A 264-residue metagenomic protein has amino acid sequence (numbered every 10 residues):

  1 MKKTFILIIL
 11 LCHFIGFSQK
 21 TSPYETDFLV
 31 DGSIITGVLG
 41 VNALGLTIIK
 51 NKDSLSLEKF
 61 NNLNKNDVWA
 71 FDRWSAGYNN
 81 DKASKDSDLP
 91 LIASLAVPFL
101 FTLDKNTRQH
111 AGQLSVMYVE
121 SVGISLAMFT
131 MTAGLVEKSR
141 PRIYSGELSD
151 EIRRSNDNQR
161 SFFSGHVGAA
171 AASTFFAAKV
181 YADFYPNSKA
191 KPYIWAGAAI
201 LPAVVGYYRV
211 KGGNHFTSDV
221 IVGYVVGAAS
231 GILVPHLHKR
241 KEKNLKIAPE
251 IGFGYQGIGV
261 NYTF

Functional and structural regions predicted by a protein language model:
K2-I34, L44-N51, D86, Q113 (+1 more regions): Replace "edges of transmembrane helices
N51-K65: Interfacial/capping segments of alpha-helical transmembrane domains
N64-V68, D72, Y144-E151: Cytosolic, membrane-interface loops and tails of multi-pass inner-membrane proteins
W69-A96: Interfacial helix-start motif at the membrane-water boundary
F99-T107: Conserved, well-structured interaction surfaces
